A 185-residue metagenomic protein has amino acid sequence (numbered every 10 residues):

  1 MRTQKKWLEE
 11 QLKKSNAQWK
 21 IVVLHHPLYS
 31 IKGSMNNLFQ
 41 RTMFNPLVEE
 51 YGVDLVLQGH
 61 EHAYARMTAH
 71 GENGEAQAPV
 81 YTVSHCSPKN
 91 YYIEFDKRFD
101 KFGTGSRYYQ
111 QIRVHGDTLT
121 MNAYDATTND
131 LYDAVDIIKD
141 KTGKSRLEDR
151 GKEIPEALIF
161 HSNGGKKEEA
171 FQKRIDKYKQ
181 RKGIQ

Functional and structural regions predicted by a protein language model:
M1-V22, L28-G33, P46-L55, E61-Q185: Metal-dependent phosphoesterase/phosphodiesterase active-site architecture
N36-M43: Charged helix-capping and loop-helix junction motifs
